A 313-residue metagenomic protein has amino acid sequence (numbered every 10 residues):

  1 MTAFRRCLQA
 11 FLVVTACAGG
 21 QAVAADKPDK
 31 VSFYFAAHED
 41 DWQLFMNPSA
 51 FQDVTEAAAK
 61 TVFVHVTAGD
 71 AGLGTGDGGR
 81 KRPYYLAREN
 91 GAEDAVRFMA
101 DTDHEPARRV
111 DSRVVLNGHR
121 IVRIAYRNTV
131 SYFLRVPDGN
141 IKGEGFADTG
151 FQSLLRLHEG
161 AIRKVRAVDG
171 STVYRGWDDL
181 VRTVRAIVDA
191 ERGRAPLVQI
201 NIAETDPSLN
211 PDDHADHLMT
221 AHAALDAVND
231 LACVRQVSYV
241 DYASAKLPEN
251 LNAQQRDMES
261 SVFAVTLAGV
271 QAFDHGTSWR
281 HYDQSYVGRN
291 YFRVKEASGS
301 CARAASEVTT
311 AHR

Functional and structural regions predicted by a protein language model:
M1-A10: Bacterial N-terminal signal peptides that target proteins for export
Q9-A18: Bacterial N-terminal signal peptides
C17-K27: Bacterial Sec-dependent signal peptides at the C-terminal "C-region" and cleavage site
A25-R192, L225-N229, S261-A264, A297-C301: Active-site rim/loop-helix segments in enzyme catalytic domains that contact anionic ligands
Q43-N47, L73-D77, N210-A224, P248-L251: A short acidic (Asp/Glu
G91, V115-N117, G170-R175, R182-A195 (+1 more regions): The feature marks non-catalytic terminal segments
V136, I202-P207: Short, well-ordered beta-to-alpha junction loops that form the rim of enzyme active sites and present histidine/acidic
